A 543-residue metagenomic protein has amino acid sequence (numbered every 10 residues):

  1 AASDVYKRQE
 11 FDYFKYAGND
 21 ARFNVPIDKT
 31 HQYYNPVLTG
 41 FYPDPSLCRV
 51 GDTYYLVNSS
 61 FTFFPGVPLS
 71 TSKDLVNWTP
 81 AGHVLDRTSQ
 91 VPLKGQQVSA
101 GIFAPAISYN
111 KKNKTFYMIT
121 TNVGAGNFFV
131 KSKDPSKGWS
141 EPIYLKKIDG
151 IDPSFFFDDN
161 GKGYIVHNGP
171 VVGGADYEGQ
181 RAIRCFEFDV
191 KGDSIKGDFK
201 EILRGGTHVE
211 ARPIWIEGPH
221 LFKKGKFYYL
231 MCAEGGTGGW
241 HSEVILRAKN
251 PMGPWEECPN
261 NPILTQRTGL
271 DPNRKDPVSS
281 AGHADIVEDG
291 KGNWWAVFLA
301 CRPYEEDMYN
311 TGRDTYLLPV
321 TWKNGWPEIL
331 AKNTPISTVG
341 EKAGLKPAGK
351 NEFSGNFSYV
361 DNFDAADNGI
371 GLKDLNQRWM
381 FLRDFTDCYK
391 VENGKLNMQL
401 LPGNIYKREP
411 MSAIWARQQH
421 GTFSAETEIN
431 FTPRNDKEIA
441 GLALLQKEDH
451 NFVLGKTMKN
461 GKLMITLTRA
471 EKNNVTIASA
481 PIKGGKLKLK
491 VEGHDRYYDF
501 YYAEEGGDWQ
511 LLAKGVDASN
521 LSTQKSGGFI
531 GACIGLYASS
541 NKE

Functional and structural regions predicted by a protein language model:
A1-Y6: Short, small-residue-biased leader/transition segments that mark boundaries at the very start of proteins
K7-C48, V76-S108, T120, G138-F157 (+6 more regions): Surface loop/turn signatures of beta-propeller and other carbohydrate-active proteins
K7-P26, S60, W326-P327, A331-E543: Extracellular glycan-recognition regions
V37, P43, C48-F63, I102-V123 (+9 more regions): Hydrophobic core segments of beta-strands in well-ordered, beta-rich domains
R49, L69-D74, F129-D134, L246-N250 (+2 more regions): Short beta-strand segments and strand-loop junctions that repeat across beta-rich extracellular domains
P65-V67, A125-N127, R181-I183, H241-E243 (+4 more regions): Repetitive beta-architecture junctions, highlighting loop-to-beta-strand starts across blade-like repeats
S70-L75, K131-K137, F186-I195, I245-E256 (+1 more regions): Short loop/turn segments immediately following beta-strands, especially the blade-tip and inter-blade linker loops
T268-L318, K323: Repeat-solenoid scaffold signature
